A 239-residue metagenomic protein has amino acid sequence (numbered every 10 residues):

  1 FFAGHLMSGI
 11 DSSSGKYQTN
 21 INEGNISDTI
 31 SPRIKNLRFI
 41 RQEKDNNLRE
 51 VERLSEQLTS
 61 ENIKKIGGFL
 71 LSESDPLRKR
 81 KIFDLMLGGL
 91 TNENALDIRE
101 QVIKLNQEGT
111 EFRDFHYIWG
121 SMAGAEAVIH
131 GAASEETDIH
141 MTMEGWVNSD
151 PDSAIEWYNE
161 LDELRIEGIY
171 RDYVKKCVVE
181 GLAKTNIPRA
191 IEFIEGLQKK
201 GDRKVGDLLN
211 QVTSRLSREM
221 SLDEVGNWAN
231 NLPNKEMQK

Functional and structural regions predicted by a protein language model:
F2-K239: Non-catalytic all-alpha helical scaffold/repeat segments
